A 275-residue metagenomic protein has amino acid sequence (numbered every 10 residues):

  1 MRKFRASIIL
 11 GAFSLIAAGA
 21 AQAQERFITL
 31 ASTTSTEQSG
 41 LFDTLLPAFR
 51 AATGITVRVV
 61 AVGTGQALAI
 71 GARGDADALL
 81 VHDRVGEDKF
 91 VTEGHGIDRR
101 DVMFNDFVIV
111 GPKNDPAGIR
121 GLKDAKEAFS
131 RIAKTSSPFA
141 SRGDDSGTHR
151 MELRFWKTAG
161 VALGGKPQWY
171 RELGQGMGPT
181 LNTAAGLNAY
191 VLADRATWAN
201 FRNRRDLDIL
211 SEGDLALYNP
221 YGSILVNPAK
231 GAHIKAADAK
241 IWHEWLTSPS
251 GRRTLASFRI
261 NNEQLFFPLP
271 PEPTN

Functional and structural regions predicted by a protein language model:
M1-R5: Positively charged n-region of N-terminal signal peptides that target proteins for export
S7-A17: Bacterial N-terminal signal peptides
G19-A23: Sec/Tat signal peptide C-region and signal peptidase I cleavage site
Q24-T56, V60, G65, A69-D75 (+4 more regions): Exported/periplasmic ABC-transporter solute-binding proteins
G74, N105-D106: Short, conserved active-site loops that position catalytic residues or coordinate cofactors/metal ions across diverse
A78-F104: Acidic, polar ligand-binding/catalytic clefts
I109: Serine endopeptidase catalytic core focused on the charge-relay Asp
